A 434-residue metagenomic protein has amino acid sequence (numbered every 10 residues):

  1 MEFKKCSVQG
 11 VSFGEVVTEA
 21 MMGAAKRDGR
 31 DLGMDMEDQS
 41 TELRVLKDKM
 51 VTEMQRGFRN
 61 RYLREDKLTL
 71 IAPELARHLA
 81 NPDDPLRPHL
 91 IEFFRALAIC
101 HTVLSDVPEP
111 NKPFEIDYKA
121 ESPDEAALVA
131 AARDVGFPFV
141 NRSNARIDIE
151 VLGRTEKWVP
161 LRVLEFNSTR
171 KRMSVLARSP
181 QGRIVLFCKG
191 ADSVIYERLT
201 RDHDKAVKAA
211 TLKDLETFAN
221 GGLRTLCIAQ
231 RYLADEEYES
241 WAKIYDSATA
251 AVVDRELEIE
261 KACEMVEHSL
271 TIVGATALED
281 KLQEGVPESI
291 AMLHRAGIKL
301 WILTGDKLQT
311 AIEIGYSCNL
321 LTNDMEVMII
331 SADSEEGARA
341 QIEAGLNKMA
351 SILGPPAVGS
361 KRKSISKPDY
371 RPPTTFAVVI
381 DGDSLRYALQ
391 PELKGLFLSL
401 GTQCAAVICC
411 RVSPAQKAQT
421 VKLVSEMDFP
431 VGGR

Functional and structural regions predicted by a protein language model:
M1-R434: Conserved cytosolic headpiece of P-type ATPases
